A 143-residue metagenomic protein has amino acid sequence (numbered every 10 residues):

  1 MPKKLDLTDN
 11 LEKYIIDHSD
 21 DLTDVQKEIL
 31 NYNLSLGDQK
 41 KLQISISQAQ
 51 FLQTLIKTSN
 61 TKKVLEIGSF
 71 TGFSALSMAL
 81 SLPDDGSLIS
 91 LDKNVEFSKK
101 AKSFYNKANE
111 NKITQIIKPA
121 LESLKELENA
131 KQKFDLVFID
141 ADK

Functional and structural regions predicted by a protein language model:
M1-L136, K143: A short alpha-helical cap/connector motif
